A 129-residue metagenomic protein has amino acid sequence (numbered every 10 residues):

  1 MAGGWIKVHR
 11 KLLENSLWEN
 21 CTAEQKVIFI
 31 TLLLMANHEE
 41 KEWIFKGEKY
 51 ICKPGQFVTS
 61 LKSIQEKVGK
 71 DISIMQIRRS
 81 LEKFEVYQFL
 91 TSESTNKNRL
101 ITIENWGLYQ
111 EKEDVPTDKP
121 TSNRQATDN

Functional and structural regions predicted by a protein language model:
M1-V8: Eukaryotic partner-binding/assembly regions in large regulatory complexes
G3, E14-E19, N37-T102: Winged helix-turn-helix DNA-binding recognition segment
R10-L13, L33: Feature primarily recognizes SF3-like P-loop helicase cores of small DNA viruses
T22-Q25: Short helix-coil-helix linker/hinge
I28-L32: Short alpha-helical "packing" element that flanks the helix-turn-helix/winged-helix DNA-binding module
L33, E85, N123-A126: N-terminal cationic-hydrophobic initiation segments that often serve targeting/anchoring roles
L33-E40, E111: Short alpha-helix boundary/capping elements
N105-N129: Charged low-complexity intrinsically disordered patches
